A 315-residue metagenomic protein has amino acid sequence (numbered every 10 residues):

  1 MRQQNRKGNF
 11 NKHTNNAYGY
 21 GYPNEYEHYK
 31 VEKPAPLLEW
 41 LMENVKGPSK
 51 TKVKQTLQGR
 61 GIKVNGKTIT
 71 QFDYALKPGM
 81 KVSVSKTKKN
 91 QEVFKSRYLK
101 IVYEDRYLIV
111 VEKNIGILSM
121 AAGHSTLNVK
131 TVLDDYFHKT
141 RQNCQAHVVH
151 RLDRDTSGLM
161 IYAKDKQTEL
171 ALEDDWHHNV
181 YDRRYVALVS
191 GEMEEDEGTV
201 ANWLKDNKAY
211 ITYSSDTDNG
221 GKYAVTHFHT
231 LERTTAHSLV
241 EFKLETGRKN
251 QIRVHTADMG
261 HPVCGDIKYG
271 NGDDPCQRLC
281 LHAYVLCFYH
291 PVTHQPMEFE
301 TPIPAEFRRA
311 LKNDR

Functional and structural regions predicted by a protein language model:
R2-R315: RNA pseudouridine synthases
